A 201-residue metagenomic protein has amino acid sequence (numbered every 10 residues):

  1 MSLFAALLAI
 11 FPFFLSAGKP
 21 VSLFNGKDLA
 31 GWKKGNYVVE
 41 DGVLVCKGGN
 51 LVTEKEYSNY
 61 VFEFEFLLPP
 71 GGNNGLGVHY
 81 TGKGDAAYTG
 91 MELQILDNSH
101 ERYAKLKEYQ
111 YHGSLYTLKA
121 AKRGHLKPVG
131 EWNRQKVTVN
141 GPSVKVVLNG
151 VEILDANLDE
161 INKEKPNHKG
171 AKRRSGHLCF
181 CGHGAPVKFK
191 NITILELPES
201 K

Functional and structural regions predicted by a protein language model:
S2-F13: Bacterial N-terminal signal peptides
S16-K201: Carbohydrate-interacting regions of secretory-pathway proteins
